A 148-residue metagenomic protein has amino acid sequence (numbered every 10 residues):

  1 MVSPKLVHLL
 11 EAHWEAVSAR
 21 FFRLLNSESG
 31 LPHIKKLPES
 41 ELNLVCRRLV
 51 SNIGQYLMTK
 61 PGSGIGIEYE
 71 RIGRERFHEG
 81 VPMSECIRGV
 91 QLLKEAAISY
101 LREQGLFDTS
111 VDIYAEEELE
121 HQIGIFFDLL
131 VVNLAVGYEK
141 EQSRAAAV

Functional and structural regions predicted by a protein language model:
V2-S84: N-terminal low-complexity or simple alpha-helical regulatory segments that function as activation/interaction modules
L6, I65-V148: Long, amphipathic alpha-helical coupling/dimerization segments that relay conformational signals between
